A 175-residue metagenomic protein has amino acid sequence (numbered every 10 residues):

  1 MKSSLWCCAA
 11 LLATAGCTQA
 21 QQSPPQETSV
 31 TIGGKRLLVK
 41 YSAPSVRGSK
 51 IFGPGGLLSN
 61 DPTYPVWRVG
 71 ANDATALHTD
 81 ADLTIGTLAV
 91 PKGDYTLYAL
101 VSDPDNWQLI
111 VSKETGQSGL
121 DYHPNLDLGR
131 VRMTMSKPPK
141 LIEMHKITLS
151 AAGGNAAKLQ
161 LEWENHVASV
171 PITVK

Functional and structural regions predicted by a protein language model:
M1-K2: N-terminal secretory signal peptides that target proteins for export/translocation
L5-T14: Sec-dependent N-terminal signal peptides
C17-P91, T96-K175: Targeting-peptide/extracellular-domain and disordered-appendage signature
